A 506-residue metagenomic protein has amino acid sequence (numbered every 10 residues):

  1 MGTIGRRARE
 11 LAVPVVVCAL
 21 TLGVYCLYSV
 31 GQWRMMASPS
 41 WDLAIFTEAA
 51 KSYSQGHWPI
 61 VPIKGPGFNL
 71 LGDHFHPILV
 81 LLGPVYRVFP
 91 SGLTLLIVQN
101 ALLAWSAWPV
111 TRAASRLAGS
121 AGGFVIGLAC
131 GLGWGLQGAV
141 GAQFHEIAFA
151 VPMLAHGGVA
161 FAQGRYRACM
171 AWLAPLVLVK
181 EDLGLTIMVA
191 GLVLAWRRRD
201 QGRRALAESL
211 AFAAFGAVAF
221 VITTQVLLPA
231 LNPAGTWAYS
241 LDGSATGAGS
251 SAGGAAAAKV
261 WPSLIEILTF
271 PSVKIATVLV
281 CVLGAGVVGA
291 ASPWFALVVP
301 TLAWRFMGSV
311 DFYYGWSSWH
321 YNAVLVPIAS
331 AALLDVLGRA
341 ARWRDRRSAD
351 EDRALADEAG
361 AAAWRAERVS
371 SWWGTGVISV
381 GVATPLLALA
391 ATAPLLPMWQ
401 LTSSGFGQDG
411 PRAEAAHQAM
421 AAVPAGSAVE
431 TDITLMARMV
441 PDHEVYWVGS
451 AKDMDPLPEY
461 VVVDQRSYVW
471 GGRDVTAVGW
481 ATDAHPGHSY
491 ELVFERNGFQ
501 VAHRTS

Functional and structural regions predicted by a protein language model:
M1-L27, Y166, A207-F212: Start-transfer (signal-anchor) and selected internal transmembrane alpha helices of multi-pass inner/ER membrane
V15-C18, A121, A213-A217, A341-L396: Signature aromatic-anchored transmembrane alpha helix within multi-pass, membrane-resident enzymes that catalyze glycan
L27, I45-N69, P77-I78: Extracytosolic helix-loop segments that constitute the early lumenal/periplasmic catalytic or substrate-binding loops
Y28, S38, D42, S52 (+4 more regions): Membrane-lumen/periplasm interface segments of specific transmembrane helices in polyprenyl phosphate-linked
L93-L117: Transmembrane-helix motifs of polytopic, lipid-linked glycan transferases
P109, A129, A148-W172: Specific aromatic-rich, kink-prone transmembrane helix
T186-G216: Perimembrane helix-loop-helix junctions
A296-L355, A361-R368: Hydrophobic/aromatic-rich transmembrane helices and adjacent perimembrane loops
